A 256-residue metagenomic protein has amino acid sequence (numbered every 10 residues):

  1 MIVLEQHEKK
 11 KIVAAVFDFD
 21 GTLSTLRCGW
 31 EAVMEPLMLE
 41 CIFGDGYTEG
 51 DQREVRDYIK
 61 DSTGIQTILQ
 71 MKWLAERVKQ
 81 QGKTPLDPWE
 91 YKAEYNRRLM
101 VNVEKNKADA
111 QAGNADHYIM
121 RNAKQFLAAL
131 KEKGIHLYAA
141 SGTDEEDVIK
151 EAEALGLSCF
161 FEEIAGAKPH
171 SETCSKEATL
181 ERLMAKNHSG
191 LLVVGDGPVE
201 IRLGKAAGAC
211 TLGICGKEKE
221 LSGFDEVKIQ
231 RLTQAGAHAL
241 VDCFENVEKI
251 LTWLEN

Functional and structural regions predicted by a protein language model:
I2-R56: Active-site neighborhood of HAD-like aspartate-dependent phosphohydrolases
E5, K11, V16, E104-A139 (+2 more regions): Short, acidic loop-to-helix structural element flanking the phosphoryl-transfer center in phosphate-processing enzymes
E35, Q66-K83: Helix-loop "lid/cap" segments that line or gate small-molecule binding pockets
E76-Q125: Metal-dependent phosphoesterase signature
W89-K92, S158-T173: A short, structured active-site edge motif that brings together acidic residues
C174-G204: Conserved Lys-Pro-Asp/Glu-containing loop-to-beta segment of HAD-superfamily phosphomonoesterases, centered on
V194-A239: Acidic, Mg2+-coordinating phosphoryl-transfer loop and its flanking beta/alpha structural elements, shared across
H238-N246: Short acidic-hydrophobic, aromatic-tinged amphipathic segments that line or gate anion-handling sites
